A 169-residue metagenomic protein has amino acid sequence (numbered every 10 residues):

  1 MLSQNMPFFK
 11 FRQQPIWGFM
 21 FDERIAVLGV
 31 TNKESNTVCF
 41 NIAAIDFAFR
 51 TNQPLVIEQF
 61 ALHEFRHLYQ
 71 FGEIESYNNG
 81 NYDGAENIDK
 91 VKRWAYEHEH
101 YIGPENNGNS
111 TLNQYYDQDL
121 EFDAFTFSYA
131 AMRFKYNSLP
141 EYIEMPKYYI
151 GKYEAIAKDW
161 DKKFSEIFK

Functional and structural regions predicted by a protein language model:
M1-R12: Zn2+-dependent metallopeptidase catalytic core
N5, G72, F134-K135: Solvent-exposed amphipathic alpha-helical surface segments
Q14-M20: A short acidic/basic microdomain associated with nuclease active sites
M20-E58, L68-G72: Active-site scaffold of zinc-dependent metalloenzymes
A48-I57, G80-D83, T111-N113: Short, flexible/disordered intra-domain loops and linkers
A61: A conserved beta-strand element that flanks and buttresses the S-adenosyl-L-methionine
E64-Y82: Catalytic Zn2+-binding segment of zinc metalloproteases
Y82-F168: Metalloprotease/metallohydrolase-associated module, dominated by Zn2+-dependent proteases
